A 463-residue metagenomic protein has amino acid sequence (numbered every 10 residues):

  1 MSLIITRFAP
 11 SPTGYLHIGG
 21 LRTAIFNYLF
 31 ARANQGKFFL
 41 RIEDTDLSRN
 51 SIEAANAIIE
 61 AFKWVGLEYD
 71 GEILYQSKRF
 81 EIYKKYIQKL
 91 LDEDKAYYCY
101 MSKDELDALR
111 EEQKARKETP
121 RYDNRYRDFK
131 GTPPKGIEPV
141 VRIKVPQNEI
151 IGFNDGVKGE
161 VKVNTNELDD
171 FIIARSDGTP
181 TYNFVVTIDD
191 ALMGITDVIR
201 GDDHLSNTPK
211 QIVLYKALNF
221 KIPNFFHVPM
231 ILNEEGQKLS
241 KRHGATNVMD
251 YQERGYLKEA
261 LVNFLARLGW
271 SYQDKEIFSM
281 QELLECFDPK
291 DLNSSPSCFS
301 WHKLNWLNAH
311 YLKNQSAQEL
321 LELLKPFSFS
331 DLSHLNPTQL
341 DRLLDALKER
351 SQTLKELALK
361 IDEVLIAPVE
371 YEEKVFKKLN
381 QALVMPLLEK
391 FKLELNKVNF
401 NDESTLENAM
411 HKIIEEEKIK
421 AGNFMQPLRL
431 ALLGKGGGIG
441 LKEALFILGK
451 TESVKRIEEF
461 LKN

Functional and structural regions predicted by a protein language model:
M1-A115, N207-F220: N-terminal Rossmann-like or analogous alpha/beta NTP/dinucleotide-binding catalytic cores that position adenine
M1-S11, K37, E68-L74, K78-E81 (+4 more regions): Basic, alpha-helical terminal appendages of large translation-related enzymes
N27, I58, L90, D94 (+8 more regions): Residue-level signal for inorganic ion chemistry
A55, V262, A317-K325, V384 (+2 more regions): An amphipathic alpha-helix signature
I59, K84-L91, V262-L265, L284 (+2 more regions): Non-transmembrane alpha-helical segments in soluble domains of secreted/periplasmic/extracellular proteins
Y97-Y98, S102-H227, L232-L239, N247 (+1 more regions): Active-site cores that bind ATP or allylic diphosphates and position pyrophosphate for catalysis
L218-N224, V228-Y371, L433-N463: Catalytic adenosine-cofactor/nucleotide-binding cores of aminoacyl-tRNA synthetases and other
